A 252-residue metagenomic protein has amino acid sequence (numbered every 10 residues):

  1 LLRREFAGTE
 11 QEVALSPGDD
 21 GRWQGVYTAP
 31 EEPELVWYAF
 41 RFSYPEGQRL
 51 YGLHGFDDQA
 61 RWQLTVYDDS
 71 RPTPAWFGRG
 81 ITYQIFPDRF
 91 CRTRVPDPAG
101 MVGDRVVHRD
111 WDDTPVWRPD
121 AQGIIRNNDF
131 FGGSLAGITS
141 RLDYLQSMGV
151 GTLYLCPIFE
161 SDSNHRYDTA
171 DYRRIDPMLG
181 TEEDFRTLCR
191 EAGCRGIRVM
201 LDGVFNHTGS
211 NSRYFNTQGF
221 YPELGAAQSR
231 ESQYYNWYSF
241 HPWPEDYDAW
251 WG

Functional and structural regions predicted by a protein language model:
L1-F6: Conserved aromatic beta-strand anchor motif in extracellular beta-sandwich/beta-rich domains
G8-F86, F90-D120, F130: The feature marks proteins involved in alpha-glucan
F86-G151, I158-G252: Substrate-binding/active-site clefts of carbohydrate-active enzymes
